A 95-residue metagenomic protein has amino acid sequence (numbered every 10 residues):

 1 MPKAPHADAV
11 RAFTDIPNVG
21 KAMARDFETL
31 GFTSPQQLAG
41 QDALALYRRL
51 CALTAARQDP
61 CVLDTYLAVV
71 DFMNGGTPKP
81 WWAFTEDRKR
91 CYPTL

Functional and structural regions predicted by a protein language model:
M1-P17, K21-L95: C-terminal extensions
